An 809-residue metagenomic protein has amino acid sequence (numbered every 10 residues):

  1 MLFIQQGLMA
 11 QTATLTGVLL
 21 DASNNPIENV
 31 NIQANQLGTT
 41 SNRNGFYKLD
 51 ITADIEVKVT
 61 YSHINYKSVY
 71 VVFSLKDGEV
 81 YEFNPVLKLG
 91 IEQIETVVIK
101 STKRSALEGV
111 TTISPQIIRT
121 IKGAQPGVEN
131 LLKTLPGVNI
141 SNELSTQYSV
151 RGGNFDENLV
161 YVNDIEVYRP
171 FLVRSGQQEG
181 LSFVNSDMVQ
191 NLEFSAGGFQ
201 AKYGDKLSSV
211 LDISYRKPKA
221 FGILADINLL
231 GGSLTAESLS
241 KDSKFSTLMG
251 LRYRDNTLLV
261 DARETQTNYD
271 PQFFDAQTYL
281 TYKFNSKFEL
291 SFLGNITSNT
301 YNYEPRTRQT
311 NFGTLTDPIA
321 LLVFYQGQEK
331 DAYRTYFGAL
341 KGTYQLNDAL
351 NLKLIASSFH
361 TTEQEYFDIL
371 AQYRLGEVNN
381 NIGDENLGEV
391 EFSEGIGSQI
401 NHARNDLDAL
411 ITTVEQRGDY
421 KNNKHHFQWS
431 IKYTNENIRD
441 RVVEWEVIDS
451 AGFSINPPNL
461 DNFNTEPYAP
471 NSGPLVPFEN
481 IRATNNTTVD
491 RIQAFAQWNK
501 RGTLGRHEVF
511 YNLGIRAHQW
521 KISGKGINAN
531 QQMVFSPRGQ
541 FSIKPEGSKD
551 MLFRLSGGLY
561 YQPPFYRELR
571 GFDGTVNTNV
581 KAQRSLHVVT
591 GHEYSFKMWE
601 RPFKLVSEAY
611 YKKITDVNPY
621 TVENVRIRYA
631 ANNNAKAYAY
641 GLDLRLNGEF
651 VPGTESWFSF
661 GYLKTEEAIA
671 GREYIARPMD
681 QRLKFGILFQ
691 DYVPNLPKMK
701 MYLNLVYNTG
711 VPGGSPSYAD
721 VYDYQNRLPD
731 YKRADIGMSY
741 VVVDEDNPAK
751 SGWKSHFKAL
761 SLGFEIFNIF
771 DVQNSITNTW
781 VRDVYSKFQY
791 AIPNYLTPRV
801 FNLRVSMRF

Functional and structural regions predicted by a protein language model:
L20-N25, N31-Q33, T60-Y66, K76-I121 (+3 more regions): Short, acidic, small-residue-rich periplasmic hinge/interaction motif at the N-terminus of Gram-negative outer-membrane
N65-K67, S74-D77, K103-F199, V210 (+1 more regions): Periplasmic N-terminal accessory/gating domains of Gram-negative outer-membrane beta-barrel systems
L224, L230-Y253, Q266-P305, E329-H360 (+1 more regions): Transmembrane beta-barrel wall of Gram-negative outer-membrane proteins
K283, K287-S298, Q328-G526, V606-A609 (+1 more regions): Face-selective signature of the C-terminal outer-membrane beta-barrel domain
K353-S357, E546, R554, A582-Y640 (+2 more regions): Membrane-embedded beta-barrel scaffold of Gram-negative outer-membrane proteins
A409-I411, K432, I481-K612: Structural signature of Gram-negative outer-membrane beta-barrels, strongest in the C-terminal barrel of TonB-dependent
L504-V509, Y611-K613, N632-P716, S806-R808: Gram-negative outer-membrane beta-barrel transporters
G653-S656, Y707-P716, Y740-F809: C-terminal beta-signal and adjacent terminal beta-strands/loops of Gram-negative outer-membrane beta-barrel proteins
